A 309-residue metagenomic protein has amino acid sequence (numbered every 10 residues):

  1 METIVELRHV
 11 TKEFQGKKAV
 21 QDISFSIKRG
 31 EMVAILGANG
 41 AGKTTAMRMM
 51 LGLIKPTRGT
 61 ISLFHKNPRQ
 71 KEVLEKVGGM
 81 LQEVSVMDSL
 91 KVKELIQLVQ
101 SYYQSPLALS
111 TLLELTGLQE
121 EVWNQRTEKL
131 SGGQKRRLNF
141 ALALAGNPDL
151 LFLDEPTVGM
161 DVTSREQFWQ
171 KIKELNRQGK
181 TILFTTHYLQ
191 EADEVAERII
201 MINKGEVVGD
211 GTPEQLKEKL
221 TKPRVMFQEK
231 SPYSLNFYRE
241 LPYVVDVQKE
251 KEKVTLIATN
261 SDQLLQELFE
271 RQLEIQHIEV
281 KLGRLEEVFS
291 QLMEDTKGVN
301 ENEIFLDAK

Functional and structural regions predicted by a protein language model:
M1-T11, D295-K309: ABC-family P-loop ATPase nucleotide-binding domain
V5, K12-F184, Q190, E194-E197 (+1 more regions): ABC transporter nucleotide-binding domains
N67-P68, E121, V207, P232 (+2 more regions): Short, surface-exposed acidic/glycine-rich loop or hinge patches that mediate macromolecular interfaces
G78, I172, L220, L292-M293: Hydrophobic aliphatic residues
M80-V84, P223, I275: Alpha-helix C-capping/helix-to-loop hinge sites
Q170-T255: ABC transporter nucleotide-binding domain
R224-T296: Short, charged/small-residue-rich alpha-helical element at the C-terminal edge of ABC transporter nucleotide-binding
